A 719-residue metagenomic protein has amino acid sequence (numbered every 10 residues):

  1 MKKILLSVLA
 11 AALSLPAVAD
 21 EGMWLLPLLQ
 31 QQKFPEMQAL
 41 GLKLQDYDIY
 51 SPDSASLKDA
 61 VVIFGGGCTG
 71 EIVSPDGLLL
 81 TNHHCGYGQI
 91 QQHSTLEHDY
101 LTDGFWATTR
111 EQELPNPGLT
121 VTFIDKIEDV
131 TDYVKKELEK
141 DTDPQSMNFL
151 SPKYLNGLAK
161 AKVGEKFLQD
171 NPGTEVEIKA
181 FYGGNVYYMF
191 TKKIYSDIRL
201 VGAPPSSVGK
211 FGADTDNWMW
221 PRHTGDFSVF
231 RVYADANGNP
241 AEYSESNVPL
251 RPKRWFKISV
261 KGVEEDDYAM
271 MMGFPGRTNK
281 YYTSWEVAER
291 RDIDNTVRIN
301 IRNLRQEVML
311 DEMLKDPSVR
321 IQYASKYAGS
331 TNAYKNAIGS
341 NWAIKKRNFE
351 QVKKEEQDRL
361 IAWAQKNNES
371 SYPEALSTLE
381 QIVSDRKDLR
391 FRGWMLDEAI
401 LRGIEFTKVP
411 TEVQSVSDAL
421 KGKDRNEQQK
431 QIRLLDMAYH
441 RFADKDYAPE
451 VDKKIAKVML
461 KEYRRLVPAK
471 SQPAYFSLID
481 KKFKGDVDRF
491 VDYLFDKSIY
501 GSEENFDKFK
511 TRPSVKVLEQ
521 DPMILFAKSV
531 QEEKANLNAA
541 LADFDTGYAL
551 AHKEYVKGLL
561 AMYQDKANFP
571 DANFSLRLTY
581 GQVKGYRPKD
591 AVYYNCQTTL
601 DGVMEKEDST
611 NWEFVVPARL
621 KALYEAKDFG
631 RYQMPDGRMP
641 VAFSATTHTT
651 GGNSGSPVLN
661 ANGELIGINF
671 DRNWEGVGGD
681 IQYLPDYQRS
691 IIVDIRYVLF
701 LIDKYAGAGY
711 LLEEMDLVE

Functional and structural regions predicted by a protein language model:
K2-V8, A12-E719: Terminal presequence/propeptide segments associated with secretion/organelle targeting and zymogen/polyprotein
